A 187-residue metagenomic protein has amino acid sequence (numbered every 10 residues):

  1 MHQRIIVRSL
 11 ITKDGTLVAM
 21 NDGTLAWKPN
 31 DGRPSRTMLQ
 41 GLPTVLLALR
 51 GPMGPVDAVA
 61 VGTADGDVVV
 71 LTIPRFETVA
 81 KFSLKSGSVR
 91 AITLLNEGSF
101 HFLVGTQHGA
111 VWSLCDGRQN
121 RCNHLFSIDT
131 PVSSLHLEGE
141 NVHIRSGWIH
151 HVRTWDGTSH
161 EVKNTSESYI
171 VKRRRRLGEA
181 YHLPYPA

Functional and structural regions predicted by a protein language model:
M1, R33-M38, E77-S83, N120-F126 (+1 more regions): A short beta-strand motif characteristic of beta-propeller blades
M1-G23: Beta-strand-rich domains and repeat architectures in extracellular enzymes and scaffolds, especially beta-propellers
Q3-I11, G41-R50, G87-L94, D129-G139 (+1 more regions): Repeated scaffold domains used in trafficking and secretory/extracellular systems, primarily beta-propellers
K13-G15, V56-D57, S99-F100, G139-E140: Short coil/turn segments that connect the beta-strands within blades of beta-propeller domains
L17-A19, V59-G62, F102-G105, H143-S146: Conserved beta-strand element within WD40/beta-propeller blades
L25-A26, V69, A110-S113, H151-R153: WD40 beta-propeller blade core
P29-G32, I73-F76, D116-R118, W155-T158: Short loop/turn segments that connect beta-strands within beta-propeller blades
